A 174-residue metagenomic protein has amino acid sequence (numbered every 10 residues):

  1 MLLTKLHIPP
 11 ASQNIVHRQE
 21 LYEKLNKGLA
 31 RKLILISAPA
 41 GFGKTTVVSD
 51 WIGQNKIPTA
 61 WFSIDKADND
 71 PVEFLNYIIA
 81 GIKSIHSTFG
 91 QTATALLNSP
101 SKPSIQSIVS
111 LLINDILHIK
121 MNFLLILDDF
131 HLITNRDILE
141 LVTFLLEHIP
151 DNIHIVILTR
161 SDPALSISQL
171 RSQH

Functional and structural regions predicted by a protein language model:
M1-L25, Q91-L97: Conserved adenine-nucleotide phosphate-binding loops and their immediately adjacent elements
I34-S63, N76, A80: P-loop NTPase Walker A phosphate-binding motif
A38, A60-N69, T94-S101, R160: A short hydrophobic beta-strand->loop->alpha-helix junction that borders the nucleotide-binding pocket of P-loop NTPases
V72-A95, S110-I113: Conserved NTP-binding/hydrolysis module of P-loop NTPases
Q91-I126, F144-H148: Mid-core helix/loop region of P-loop NTP-binding domains shared across ATPases and GTPases
L112-I138, H154, L158: Conserved P-loop NTPase "ATPase switch" module shared by AAA+ and STAND
S161-H174: Short regulatory helix/loop adjacent to the ATP-binding pocket of P-loop NTPases
